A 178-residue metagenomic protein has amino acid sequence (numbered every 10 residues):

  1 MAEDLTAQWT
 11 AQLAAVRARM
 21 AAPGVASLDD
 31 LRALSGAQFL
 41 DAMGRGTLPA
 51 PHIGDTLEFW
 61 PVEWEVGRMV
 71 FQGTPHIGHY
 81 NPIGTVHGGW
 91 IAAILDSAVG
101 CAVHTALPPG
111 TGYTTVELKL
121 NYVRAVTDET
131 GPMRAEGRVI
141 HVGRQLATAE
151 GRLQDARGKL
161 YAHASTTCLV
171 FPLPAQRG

Functional and structural regions predicted by a protein language model:
M1-G178: Terminal targeting signals and extreme-terminal segments of soluble enzymes
